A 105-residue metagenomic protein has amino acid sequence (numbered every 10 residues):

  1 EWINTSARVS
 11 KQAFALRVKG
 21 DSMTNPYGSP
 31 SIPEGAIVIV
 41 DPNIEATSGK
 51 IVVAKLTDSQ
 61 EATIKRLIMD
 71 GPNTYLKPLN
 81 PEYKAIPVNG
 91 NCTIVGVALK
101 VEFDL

Functional and structural regions predicted by a protein language model:
E1-D58: A short, contiguous structural element within a folded domain that forms the immediate neighborhood of a functional site
T5, T63, E82-K84: Glycine-rich, flexible loop/turn motifs
A13-L16, A62-K65, G96: Small-residue-enriched segments and motifs
P26-G28, K50, I64, K77 (+1 more regions): Short acidic, gly/pro-rich beta-turn/loop elements at beta-sheet edges and active-site/ligand-binding grooves
T47, A62, T93: Charged, alpha-helix-enriched surfaces in structured cytosolic catalytic cores of large nucleotide-utilizing machines
K50-N73: Short, compositionally biased
I68-L105: Glycine- and charge-enriched low-complexity intrinsically disordered segments
